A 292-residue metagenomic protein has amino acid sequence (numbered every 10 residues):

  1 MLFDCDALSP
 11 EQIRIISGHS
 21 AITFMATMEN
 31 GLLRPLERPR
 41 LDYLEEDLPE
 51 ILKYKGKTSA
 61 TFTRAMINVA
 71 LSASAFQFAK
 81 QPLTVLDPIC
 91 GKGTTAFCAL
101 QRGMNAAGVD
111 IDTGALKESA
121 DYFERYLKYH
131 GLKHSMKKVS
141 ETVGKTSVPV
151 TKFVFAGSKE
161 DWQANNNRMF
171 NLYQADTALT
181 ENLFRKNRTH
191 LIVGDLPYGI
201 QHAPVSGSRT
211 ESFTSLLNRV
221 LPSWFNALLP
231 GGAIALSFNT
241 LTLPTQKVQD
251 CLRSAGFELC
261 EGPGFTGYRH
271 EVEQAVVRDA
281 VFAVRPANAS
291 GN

Functional and structural regions predicted by a protein language model:
M1-D6: Non-catalytic accessory regions of SAM-dependent methyltransferases
A7-E11, G18-S20, T27-L86, C90-N292: Class I S-adenosyl-L-methionine-dependent methyltransferase catalytic core
